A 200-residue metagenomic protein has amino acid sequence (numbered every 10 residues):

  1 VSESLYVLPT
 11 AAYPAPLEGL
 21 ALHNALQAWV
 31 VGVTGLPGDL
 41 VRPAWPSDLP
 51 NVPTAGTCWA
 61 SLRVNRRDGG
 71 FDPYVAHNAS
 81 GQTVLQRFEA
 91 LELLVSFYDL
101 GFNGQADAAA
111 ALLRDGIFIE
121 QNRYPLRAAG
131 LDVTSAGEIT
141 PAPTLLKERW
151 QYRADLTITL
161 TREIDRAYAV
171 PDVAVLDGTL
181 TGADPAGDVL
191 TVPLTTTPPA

Functional and structural regions predicted by a protein language model:
V1-A79, L180-A200: Small/polar-rich, solvent-exposed N-terminal microdomains that initiate assembly or binding
G70, N103, I164-Y168: Residue-level signal for secondary-structure boundary sites
D72-V75, A167-V175: Short, charged, solvent-exposed linker or helix-capping segments at domain edges/interfaces that act as flexible hinges
V75-L85, L145: Short beta-strand/turn micro-motifs at beta-sheet edges
L85-G104, L113, Q151-R162: Oligomerization/assembly interface segments of phage tail-like spikes and tubes
A110-I117, V173-A174: Short amphipathic alpha-helices in soluble, non-transmembrane regions that often serve as interface/regulatory elements
G116-R166: Acidic-leaning, charged glycine-interspersed low-complexity segments
